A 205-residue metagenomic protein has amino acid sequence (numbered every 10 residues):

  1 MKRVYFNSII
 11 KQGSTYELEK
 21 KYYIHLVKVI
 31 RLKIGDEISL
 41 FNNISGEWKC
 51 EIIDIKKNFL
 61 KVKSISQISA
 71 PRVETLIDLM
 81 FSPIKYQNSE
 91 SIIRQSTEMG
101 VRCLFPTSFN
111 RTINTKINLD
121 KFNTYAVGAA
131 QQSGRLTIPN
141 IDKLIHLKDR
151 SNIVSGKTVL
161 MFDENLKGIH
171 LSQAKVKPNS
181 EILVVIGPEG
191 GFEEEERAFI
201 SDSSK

Functional and structural regions predicted by a protein language model:
M1-I68, D120: N-terminal positively charged helical leader segments and presequences
S8-I9, K20, N43, P83-I84 (+3 more regions): Fold-independent oxyanion-binding glycine-rich loops and adjacent beta-strand/coil segments at enzyme active sites
S14, I34-D36, G46-W48, N58-L60 (+5 more regions): A generic structural signal for short beta-strands and their flanking turns/coil linkers
L26, S89-I92, E196: Hydrophobic side chains in well-ordered alpha-helices
A70-M161: RNA substrate-binding interface of SAM-dependent RNA methyltransferases
D163-P178, E189: Strongly charged, low-complexity linkers/loops
V176-K205: A glycine-rich beta-strand to alpha-helix segment that forms a phosphate/ribose-binding loop at ligand/cofactor sites
